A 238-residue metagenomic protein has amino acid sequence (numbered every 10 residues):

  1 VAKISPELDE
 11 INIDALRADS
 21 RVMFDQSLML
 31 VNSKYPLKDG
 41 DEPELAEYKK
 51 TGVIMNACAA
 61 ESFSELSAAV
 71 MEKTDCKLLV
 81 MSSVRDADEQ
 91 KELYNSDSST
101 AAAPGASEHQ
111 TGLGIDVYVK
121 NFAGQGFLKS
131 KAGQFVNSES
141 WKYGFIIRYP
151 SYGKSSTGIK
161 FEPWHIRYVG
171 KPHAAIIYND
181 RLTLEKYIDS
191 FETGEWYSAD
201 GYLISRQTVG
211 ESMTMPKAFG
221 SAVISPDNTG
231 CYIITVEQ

Functional and structural regions predicted by a protein language model:
V1-Q238: Extracytoplasmic cell-surface/polysaccharide-interacting catalytic and binding patches
